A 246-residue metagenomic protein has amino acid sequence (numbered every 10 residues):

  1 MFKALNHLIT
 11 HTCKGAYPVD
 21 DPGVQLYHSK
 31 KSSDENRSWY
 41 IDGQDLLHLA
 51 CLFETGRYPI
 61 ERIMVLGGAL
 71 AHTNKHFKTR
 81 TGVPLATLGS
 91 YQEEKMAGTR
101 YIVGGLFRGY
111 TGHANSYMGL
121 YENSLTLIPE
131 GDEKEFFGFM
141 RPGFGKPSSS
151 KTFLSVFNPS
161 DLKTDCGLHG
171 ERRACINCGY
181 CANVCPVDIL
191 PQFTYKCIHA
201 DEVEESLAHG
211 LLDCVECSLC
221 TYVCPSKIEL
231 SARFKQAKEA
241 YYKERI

Functional and structural regions predicted by a protein language model:
M1-A86, Y91-G131: Hydrophobic alpha-helical positions that pack around
A4, D45-H48, R62, K75 (+8 more regions): General structural feature for long, well-ordered alpha-helical segments within catalytic domains of soluble enzymes
K31-G43, R141-P147, V184-Q192, F234: Short charge-dense sequence patches
N36-C51, D132-F136, S226-R245: A broadly tuned preference for mixed-charge, low-complexity surface segments
K75-F77, P84, G89, D132-F136 (+3 more regions): Functionally critical, mid-to-C-terminal surface segments that flank or help form catalytic/ligand
R108-L168: A glycine- and small/hydrophobic-rich beta-loop-beta segment that serves as a flexible "lid/hinge" or phosphate-binding
S150-R172, Y180-Y222, K227-I246: Ferredoxin-type iron-sulfur electron-transfer modules in oxidoreductases and energy-metabolism complexes
